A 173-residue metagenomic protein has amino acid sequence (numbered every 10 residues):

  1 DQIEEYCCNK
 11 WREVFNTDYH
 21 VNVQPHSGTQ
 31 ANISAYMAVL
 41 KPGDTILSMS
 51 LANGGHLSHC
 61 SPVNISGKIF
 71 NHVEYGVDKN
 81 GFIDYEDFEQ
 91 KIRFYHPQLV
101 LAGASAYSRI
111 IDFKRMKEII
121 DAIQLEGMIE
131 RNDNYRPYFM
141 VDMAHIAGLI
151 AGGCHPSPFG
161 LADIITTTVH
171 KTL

Functional and structural regions predicted by a protein language model:
Q2, Y6, K10-L173: Conserved PLP-enzyme active-site core in the AAT-like
